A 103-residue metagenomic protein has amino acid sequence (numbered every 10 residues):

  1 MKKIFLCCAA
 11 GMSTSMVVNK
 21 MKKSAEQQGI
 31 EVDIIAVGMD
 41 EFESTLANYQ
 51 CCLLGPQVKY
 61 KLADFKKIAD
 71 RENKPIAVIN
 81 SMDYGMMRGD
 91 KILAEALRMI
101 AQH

Functional and structural regions predicted by a protein language model:
K2-M39: Conserved active-site segments centered on acidic
K3, P75-H103: Ser/Thr/Gly-rich flexible loops in soluble cytosolic domains mediating phosphotransfer, phosphorylation
A10, Q57-K59: Short glycine-rich anion-binding loops that position phosphate/pyrophosphate groups of nucleotides and phosphorylated
N19, K23, K67, A94 (+1 more regions): Short, well-ordered alpha-helices that flank and scaffold nucleotide-derived cofactor binding pockets
G38-S44, K61: Short acidic active-site motifs
L46-C51: Short acidic/histidine-rich motifs immediately flanking catalytic phosphotransfer sites in two-component signaling
L53-G55: Acidic beta-strand-to-loop metal/phosphate-binding motif
K61-S81: A short, gly/pro- and small-residue-rich
